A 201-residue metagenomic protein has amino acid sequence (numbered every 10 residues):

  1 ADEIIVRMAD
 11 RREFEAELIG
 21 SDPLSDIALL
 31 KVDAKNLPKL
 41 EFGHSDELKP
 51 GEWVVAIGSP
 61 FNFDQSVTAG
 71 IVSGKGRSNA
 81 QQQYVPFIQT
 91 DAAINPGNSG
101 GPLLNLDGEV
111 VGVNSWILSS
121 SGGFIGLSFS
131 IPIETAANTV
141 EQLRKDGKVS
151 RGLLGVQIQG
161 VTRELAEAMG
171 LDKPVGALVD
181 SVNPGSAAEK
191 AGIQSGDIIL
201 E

Functional and structural regions predicted by a protein language model:
A1-A191: Serine-dependent protease modules
A188-E201: Conserved PDZ fold ligand-binding element
